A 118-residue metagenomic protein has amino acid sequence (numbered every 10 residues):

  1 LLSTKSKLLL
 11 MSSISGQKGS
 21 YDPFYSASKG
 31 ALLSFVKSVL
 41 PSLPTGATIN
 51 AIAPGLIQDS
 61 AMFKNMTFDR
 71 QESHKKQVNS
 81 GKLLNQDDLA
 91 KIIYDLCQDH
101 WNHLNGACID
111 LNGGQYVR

Functional and structural regions predicted by a protein language model:
L1, V36-K37, A90-I93, C97: Short-chain dehydrogenase/reductase
T4-P44, L56-I57: Catalytic loop of short-chain dehydrogenase/reductase
P44-T48, L104-G106: Short, small/polar-rich loop/turn modules that mediate ligand/substrate recognition or access, typified
T48-Q58, D110-N112: Conserved SDR Rossmann-fold cofactor-binding beta-strand/turn motif
A51, K82-A90: Conserved loop-to-helix N-cap of the C-terminal "lid" that shapes the substrate pocket in Rossmann-like
L56-V78, D88: A glycine/serine/threonine-rich, flexible loop-to-helix segment that serves as the NAD(P) cofactor-binding "lid"
N105-R118: Short C-terminal tail/terminal secondary-structure segment of NAD(P)H-dependent dehydrogenase/reductase domains
